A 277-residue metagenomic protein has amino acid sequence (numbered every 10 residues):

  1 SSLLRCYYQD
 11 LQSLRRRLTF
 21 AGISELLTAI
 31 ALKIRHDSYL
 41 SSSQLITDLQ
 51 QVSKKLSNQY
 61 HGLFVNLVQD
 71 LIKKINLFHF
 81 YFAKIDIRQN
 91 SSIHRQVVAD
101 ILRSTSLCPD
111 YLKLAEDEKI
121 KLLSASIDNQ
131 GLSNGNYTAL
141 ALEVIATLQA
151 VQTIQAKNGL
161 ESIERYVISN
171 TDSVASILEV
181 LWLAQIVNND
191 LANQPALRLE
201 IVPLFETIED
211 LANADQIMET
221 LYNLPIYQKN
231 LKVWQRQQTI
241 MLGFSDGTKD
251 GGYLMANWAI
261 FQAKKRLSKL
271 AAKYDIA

Functional and structural regions predicted by a protein language model:
S1-K157: Extended, charge-enriched "interface" segments that sit outside catalytic cores
S1-S2, K269-A277: Structured mid-domain segments that build the active-site/substrate or prosthetic-cofactor binding neighborhood
R35, S53, Y166-S169, I201-L204: Short glycine-rich or small-residue beta-strand-to-loop segments that form or flank ligand, phosphate, metal/Fe-S
I72-K73, F80-K84, E161-Y166, R198-V202 (+2 more regions): Beta-sheet entry/capping signal
K74, R266-L270: Alpha-helical scaffold elements within enzyme catalytic domains, especially in hydrolases
A83-I85, N90-L178, W182, I186-D190 (+4 more regions): Active-site cores of enzymes that catalyze phosphoryl transfer or operate on phosphate-rich substrates
L191-L199: A conserved P-loop NTPase coupling/switch region
